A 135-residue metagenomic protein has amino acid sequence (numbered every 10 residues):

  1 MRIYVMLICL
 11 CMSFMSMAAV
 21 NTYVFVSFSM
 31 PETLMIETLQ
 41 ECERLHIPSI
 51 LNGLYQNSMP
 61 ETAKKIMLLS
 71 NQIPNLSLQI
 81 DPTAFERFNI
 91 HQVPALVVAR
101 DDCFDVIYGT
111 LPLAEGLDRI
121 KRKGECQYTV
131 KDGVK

Functional and structural regions predicted by a protein language model:
R2-C9: Sec-dependent signal peptide recognition, specifically the positively charged N-region followed immediately by
S13-S16: N-terminal signal peptide c-region/cleavage motif recognized by signal peptidases
V20-G53: Early exported N-terminus immediately downstream of N-terminal targeting peptides
T33-L34, S58-T62, R87-F88: Extracytoplasmic/secreted cell-surface and envelope-processing proteins
G53-S58, P82-A84: Short beta-alpha junction loops
A63-Q92: Thioredoxin-like thiol-disulfide oxidoreductase module
P94-D105: A short, hydrophobic beta-strand/beta-hairpin element that forms part of a small beta-sheet core
G109-K135: C-terminal partner/receptor-binding element of secreted or periplasmic proteins
